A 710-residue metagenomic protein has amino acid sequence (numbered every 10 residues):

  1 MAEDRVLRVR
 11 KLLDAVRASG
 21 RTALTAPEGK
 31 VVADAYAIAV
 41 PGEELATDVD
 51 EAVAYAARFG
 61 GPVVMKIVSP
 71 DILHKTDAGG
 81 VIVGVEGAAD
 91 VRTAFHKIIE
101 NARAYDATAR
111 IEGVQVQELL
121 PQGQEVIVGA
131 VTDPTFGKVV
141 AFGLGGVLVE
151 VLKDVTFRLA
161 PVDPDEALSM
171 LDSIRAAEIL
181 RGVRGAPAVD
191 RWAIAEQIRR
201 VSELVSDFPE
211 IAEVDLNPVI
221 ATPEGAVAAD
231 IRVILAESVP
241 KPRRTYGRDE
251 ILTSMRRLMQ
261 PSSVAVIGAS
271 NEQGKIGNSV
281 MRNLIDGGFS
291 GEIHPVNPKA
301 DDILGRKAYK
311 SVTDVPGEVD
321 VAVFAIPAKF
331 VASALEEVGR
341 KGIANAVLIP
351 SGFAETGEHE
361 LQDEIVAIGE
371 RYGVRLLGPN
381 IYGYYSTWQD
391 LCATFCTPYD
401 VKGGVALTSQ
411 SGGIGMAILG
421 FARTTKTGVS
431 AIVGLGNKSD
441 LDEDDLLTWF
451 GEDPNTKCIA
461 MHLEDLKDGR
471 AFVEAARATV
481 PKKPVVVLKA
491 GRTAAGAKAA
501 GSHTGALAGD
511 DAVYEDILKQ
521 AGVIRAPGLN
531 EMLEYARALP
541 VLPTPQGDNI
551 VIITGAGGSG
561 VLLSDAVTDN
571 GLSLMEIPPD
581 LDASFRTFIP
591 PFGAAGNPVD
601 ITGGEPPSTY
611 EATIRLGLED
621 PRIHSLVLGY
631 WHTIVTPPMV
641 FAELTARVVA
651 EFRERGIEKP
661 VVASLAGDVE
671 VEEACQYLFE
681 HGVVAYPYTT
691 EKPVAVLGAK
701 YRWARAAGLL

Functional and structural regions predicted by a protein language model:
M1-L710: Catalytic-core regions of core metabolic enzymes, especially those transforming organic acids/acyl-group intermediates
